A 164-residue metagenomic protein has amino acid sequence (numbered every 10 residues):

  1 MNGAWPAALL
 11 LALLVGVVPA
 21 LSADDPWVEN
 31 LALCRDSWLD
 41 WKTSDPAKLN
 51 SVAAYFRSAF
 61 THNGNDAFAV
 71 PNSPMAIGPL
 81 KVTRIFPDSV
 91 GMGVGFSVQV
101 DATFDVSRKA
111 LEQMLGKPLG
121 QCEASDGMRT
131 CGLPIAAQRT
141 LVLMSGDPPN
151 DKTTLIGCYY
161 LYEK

Functional and structural regions predicted by a protein language model:
M1-P6: Positively charged n-region of N-terminal signal peptides that target proteins for export
A7-G16: Bacterial N-terminal signal peptides
A12, D88-V90, P148: Generic marker of residues within folded, mature protein domains
G16-A23, V106-C122, L141-P148: Short, intrinsically disordered, charge-biased short linear motifs at domain edges
L21-V90: N-terminal leader/targeting segments
D40-P46, N50, S107-P118, K164: Surface-exposed flexible segments
P71-G132: Long, charged/polar, surface-exposed segments that mediate recognition or autoinhibition
D126-K164: Glycine-rich, aromatic-bearing surface loops/beta-hairpins
